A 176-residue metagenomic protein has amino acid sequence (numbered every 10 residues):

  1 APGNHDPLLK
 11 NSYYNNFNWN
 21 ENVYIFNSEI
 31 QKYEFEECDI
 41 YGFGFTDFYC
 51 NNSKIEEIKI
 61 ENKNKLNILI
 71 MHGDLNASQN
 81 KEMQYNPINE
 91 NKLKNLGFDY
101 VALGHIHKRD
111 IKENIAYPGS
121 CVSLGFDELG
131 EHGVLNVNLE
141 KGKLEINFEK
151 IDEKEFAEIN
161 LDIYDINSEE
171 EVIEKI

Functional and structural regions predicted by a protein language model:
A1-A116, S120-G125, E131: His/Asp/Glu-rich metal-coordinating catalytic cores of metallo-dependent phosphodiesterases/hydrolases acting on
I30-E36, P118-I176: Binuclear metal-dependent phosphoesterase catalytic core
